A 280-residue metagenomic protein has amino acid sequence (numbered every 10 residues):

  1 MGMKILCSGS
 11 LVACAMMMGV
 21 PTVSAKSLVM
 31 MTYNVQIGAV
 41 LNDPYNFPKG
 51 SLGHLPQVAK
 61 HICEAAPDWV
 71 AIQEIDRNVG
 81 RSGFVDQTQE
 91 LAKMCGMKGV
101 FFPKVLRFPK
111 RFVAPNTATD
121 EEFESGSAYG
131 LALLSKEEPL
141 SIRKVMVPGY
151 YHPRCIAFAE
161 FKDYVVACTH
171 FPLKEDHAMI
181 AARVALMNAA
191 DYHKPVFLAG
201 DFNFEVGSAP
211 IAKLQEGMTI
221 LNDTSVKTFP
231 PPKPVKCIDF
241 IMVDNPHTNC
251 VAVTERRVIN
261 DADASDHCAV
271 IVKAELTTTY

Functional and structural regions predicted by a protein language model:
M1-L6: Positively charged n-region of N-terminal signal peptides that target proteins for export
C7, T22-M97, F101-V113, E275-Y280: N-terminal, active-site-proximal structural segment of metallo-dependent hydrolase catalytic domains
S8-M18: Bacterial N-terminal signal peptides
S24-M31, S135-L140, Y151-C168, A274-L276 (+1 more regions): Beta-strand-turn-beta hairpins that frame and shape the catalytic cleft of phosphate-ester-processing enzymes
L28-V35, V58-F84, L134, V166-T169 (+3 more regions): Active-site beta-strand/loop signature of hydrolases that rely on acidic residues for catalysis
G38-A39, R77-G80, R107-P109, P153 (+3 more regions): Active-site environment of divalent metal-dependent phosphoester hydrolases
D76-D163, T254-V258: Structured beta-strand-rich core segments of catalytic domains in phosphoester-bond hydrolases
P139, K144-V147, E175-M179, M187-F197 (+1 more regions): Metal-dependent phosphoester-hydrolase catalytic domains
